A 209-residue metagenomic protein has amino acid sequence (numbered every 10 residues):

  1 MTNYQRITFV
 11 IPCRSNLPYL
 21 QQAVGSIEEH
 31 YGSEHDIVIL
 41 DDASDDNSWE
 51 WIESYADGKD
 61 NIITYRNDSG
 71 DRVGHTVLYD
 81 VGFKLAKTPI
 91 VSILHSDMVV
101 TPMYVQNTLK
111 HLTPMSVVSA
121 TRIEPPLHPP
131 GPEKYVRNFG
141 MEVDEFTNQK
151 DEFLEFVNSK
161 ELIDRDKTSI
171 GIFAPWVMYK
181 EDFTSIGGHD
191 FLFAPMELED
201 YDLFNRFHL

Functional and structural regions predicted by a protein language model:
R6-T8, D36, D202: Cell-envelope/extracellular polymer assembly enzymes that use nucleotide-activated donors
G25-E34: Short, acidic, metal-binding catalytic loop of nucleotide-sugar glycosyltransferases
D41-E50, S69: A conserved acidic beta->alpha catalytic loop
D68-A86: Glycine-rich, basic loop-to-helix element that forms the pyrophosphate-binding segment of sugar-nucleotide handling
V91: Short aromatic/hydrophobic "clamp" motif used to bind/position activated sugar donors
M103-D144: Conserved donor NDP-sugar-binding/catalytic core segment of glycosyltransferases
F156-M178: A recurrent flexible, glycine/aromatic-enriched loop bordering the glycosyltransferase active site that acts as
I170-F173, T184-H208: Donor nucleotide-sugar recognition loop
